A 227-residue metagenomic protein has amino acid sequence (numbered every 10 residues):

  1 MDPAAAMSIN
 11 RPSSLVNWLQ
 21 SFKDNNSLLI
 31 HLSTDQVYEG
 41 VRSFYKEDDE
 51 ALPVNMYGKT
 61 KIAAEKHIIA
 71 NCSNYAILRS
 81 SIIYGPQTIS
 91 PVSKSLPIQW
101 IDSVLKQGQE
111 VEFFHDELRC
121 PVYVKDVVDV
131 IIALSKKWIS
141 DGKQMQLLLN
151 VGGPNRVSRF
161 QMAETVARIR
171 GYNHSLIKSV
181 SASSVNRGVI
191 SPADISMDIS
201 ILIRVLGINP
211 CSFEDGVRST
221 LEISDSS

Functional and structural regions predicted by a protein language model:
M1-I30, K59-I62: NAD(P)-cofactor binding segment of oxidoreductase domains
A5-S8, S43, E47-A63, P91-Q99 (+2 more regions): Short-chain dehydrogenase/reductase
L15-L52: Conserved Rossmann-fold NAD(P)-dependent oxidoreductase catalytic core, especially the SDR/UDP-sugar
I69-R119, D126-A133: NAD(P)-dependent short-chain dehydrogenase/reductase
F113-L118, L147-R156, V205: Glycine-rich Rossmann NAD(P)(H)-binding loop
V130, K137-G188: Mid/C-terminal beta-alpha module of Rossmann-like enzyme folds, strongest in SDR-family dehydrogenases/epimerases
S183-V205, P210: A hydrophobic C-terminal alpha-helical subdomain
S212-S227: Amphipathic terminal alpha-helices
